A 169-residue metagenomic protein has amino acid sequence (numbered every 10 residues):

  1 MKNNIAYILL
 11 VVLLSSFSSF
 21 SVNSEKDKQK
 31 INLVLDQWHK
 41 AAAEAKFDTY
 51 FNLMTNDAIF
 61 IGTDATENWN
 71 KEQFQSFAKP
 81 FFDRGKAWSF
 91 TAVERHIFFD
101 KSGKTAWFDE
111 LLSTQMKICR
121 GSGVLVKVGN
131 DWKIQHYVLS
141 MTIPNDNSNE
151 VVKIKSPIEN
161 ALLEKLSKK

Functional and structural regions predicted by a protein language model:
M1-E25: Bacterial Sec-dependent N-terminal signal peptides
D27-K46, E159-L162: Short, aromatic-enriched amphipathic alpha-helices that serve as compact interaction elements
K30, Q75-I118, K169: Surface-exposed, charged secondary-structure patches
E44-D57, I61: Short, well-ordered alpha-helical segments enriched in acidic and aromatic residues
M54, D64, E94, K101 (+3 more regions): A mature extracytoplasmic/lumenal domain signature
I59-W69, P80-A87: A short gly/proline-enriched turn/hairpin at secondary-structure junctions
S122-D131, S156-P157: Short beta-strand segments and strand-loop junctions that repeat across beta-rich extracellular domains
H136-K169: Low-complexity, intrinsically disordered terminal/linker segments enriched in charged and Gly/Pro repeats
